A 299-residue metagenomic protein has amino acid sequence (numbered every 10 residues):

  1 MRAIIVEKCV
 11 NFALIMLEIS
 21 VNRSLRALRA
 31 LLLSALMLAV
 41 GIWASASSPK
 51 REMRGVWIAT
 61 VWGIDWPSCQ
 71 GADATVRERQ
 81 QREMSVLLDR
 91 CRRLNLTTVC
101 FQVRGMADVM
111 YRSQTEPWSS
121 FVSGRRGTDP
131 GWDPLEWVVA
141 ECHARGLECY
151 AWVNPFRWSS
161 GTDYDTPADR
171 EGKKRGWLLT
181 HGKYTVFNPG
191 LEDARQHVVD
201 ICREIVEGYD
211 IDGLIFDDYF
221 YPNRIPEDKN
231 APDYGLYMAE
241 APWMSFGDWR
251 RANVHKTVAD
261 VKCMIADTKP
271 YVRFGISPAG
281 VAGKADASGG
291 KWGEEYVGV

Functional and structural regions predicted by a protein language model:
A30-G41: Bacterial N-terminal signal peptides
R54-I58, V99-F101, C149-A151, L214-F216 (+1 more regions): Hydrophobic faces of well-ordered beta-strands that scaffold small-molecule active sites in alpha/beta enzyme cores
I58-G63, R104-M106, N154-F156, D218-Y221 (+1 more regions): Active-site beta-loop-alpha junctions enriched in small/polar residues
A59-Q81, A151, F156-E204: Active-site-adjacent "subsite" loops/lids of carbohydrate-active enzymes
R82-A107: Catalytic domains of carbohydrate-active enzymes, especially glycoside hydrolases
R90, L96-T97, A140, R145 (+1 more regions): Polysaccharide-binding and catalytic clefts of secreted carbohydrate-active enzymes
G105-V153, R251: Aromatic-lined substrate-binding rim segments of carbohydrate-active enzymes
